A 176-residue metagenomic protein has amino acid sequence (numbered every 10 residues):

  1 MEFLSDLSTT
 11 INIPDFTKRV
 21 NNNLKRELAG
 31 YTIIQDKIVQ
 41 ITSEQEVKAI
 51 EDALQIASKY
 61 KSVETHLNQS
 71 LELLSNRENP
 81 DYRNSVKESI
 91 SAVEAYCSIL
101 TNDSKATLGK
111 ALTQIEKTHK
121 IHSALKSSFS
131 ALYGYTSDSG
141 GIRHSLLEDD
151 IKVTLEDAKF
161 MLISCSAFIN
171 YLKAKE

Functional and structural regions predicted by a protein language model:
M1-T65: Internal, Lys/Arg-enriched amphipathic helical interaction segments that engage polyanionic partners
D6, D15, D36, D52 (+5 more regions): Acidic-enriched, low-complexity/disordered segments with a strong bias for Aspartate over Glutamate
S8-I11, D15, Y31-Q35, E78 (+3 more regions): Long, hydrophobic, amphipathic alpha-helical segments used as structural scaffolds
Q40-K126: Long, positively charged binding patches that form subdomain-scale interaction surfaces for polyanionic ligands
L108-E176: Long, charged low-complexity segments
